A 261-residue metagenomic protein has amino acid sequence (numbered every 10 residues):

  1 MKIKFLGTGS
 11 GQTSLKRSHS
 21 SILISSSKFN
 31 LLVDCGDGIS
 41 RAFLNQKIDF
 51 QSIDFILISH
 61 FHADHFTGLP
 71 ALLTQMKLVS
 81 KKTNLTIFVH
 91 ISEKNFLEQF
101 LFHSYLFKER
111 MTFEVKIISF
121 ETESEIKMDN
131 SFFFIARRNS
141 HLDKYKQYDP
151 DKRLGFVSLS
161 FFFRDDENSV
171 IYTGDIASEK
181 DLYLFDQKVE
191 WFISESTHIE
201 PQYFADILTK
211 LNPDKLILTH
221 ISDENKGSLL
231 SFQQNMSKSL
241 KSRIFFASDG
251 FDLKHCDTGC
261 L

Functional and structural regions predicted by a protein language model:
M1-I171, L230-L261: Binuclear metal-dependent hydrolase catalytic cores
S10, D149, F192, H220-I221: Conserved short-loop catalytic and cofactor-binding motifs
T173-D175: DG-centered beta-turn motif at the end of beta-strands
A177-W191, I199-L261: Binuclear metal-ion centers of metallo-dependent hydrolases, dominated by the metallo-beta-lactamase
